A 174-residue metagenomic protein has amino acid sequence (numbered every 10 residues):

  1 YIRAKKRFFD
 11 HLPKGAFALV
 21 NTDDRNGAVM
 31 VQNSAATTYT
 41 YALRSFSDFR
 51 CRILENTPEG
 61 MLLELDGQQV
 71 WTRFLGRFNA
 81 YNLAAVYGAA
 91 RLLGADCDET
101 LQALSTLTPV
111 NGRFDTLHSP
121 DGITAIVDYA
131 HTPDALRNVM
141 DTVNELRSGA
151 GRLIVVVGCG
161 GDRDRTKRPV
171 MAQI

Functional and structural regions predicted by a protein language model:
Y1, L19, C51, N82 (+2 more regions): Residue-level signal for inorganic ion chemistry
Y1-N33, L136-R137, C159, R163: Flexible active-site lid/hinge loop adjacent to a nucleotide/diphosphate and Mg2+-phosphate binding pocket
F9, V29-S34, L62-D66, L92 (+2 more regions): Alpha-helix C-terminal capping segments
P13-K14, A35, P109, S148: Short conserved AdoMet
N21, Y41-L43, V156: Generic beta-sheet signal
A28-Q69, V110-L117: Extended acidic/charged loop-beta regions that coordinate divalent cations and stabilize anionic phosphate/carboxylate
T57-P58, Q68-I174: Nucleotide phosphate-binding/pyrophosphate-handling subdomain across enzymes that bind or process nucleotide phosphates
